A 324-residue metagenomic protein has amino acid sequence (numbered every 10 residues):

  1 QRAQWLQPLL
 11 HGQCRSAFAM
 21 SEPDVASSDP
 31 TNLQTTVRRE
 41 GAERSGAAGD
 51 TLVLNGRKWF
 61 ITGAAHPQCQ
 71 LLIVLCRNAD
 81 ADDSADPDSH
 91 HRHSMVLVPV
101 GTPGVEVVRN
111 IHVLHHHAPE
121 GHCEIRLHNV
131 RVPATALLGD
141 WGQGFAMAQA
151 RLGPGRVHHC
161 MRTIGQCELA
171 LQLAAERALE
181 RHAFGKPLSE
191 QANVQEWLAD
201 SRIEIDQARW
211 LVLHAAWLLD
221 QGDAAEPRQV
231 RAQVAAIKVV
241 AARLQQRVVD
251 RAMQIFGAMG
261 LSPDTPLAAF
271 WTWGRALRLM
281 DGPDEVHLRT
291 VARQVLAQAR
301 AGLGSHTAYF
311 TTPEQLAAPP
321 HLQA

Functional and structural regions predicted by a protein language model:
Q1-E22, R44-A48, L52: FAD-binding glycine-rich core of flavoenzymes that anchor FAD
P8, G12, R39, A47 (+3 more regions): Alpha-helical interface subdomain recognition
R15-R39: A gly/ser-rich beta-alpha-beta helix-loop segment of oxidoreductase catalytic cores
D24-S28, T36, T62-P67, D86-P87 (+1 more regions): Short Gly/Pro-enriched turn/cap motifs at secondary-structure boundaries
N32, G101-R131: Flexible, small-/acidic-enriched active-site or ligand-binding loops
Q34, D50-T51, N55-E106: A short core secondary-structure module
C123-A150: A short, charged helix-loop
